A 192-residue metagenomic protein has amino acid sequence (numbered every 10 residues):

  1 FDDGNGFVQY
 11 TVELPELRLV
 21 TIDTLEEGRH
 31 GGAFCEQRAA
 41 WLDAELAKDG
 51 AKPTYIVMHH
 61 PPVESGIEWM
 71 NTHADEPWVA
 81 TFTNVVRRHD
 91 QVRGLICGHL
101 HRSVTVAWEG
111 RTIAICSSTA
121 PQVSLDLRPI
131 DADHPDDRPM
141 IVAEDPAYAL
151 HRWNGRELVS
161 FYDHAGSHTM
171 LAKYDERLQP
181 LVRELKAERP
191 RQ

Functional and structural regions predicted by a protein language model:
F1, E64, N71, I130-D133: Short glycine/proline- and charge-enriched loop/turn segments that cap or connect secondary-structure elements
F1-K48, P53, W78-Q91, E109 (+2 more regions): Extended active-site neighborhood of metal-dependent phosphoesterases/phosphodiesterases
D23, Y55-M58, Q91-H101, A114-C116: Active-site neighborhood of phospho(di)ester-bond hydrolases with catalytic His/Asp-centered motifs
D23-L25, G66-M70, D126-L127: Short acidic, glycine/proline-rich loop/turn micro-motifs
E27-H30, P61-G66, R93-A107, P121-Q122: Active-site environment of divalent metal-dependent phosphoester hydrolases
D49-G66: Short acidic, glycine-rich surface-loop motifs adjacent to enzyme active sites
P62, G66-R87, V92, H99-R102: A contiguous binding-surface segment within folded domains or other stable secondary-structure elements
V85, A107-Q192: Binuclear metal-dependent phosphoesterase catalytic core
